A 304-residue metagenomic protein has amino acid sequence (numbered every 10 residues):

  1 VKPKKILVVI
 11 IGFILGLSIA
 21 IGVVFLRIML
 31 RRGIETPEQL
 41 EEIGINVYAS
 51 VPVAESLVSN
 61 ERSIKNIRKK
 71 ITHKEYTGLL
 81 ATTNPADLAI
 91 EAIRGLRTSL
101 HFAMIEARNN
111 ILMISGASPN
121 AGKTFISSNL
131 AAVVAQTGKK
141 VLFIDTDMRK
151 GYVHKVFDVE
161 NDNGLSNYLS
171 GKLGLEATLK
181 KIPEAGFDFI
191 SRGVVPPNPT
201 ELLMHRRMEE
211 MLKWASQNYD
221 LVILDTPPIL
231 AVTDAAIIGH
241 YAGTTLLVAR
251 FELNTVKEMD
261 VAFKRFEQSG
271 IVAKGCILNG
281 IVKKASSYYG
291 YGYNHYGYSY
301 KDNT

Functional and structural regions predicted by a protein language model:
V1-V9: Membrane-interface helix-start motif
I10-L130, A135-K140, M148-K150, V156-D162 (+3 more regions): Short boundary/hinge segments that flank catalytic cores
G16, T124, D145, D225 (+1 more regions): Conserved G/P- and acidic residue-centered "switch" motifs that form tight phosphate/ATP-binding loops in soluble
L100, V194-V232, G239: Phosphate-binding/switch loop-helix module in NTP-utilizing enzymes
I111-M113, F189, L221-I223: Residue-level preference for the first positions of well-ordered beta-strands
N167-W214: Conserved Walker-type P-loop NTP-binding/catalytic site
L221, T244-L247, G275: Well-ordered beta-strand positions
I229-A231, A242-D260: Conserved Switch II/interswitch segment of TRAFAC-class P-loop GTPases
